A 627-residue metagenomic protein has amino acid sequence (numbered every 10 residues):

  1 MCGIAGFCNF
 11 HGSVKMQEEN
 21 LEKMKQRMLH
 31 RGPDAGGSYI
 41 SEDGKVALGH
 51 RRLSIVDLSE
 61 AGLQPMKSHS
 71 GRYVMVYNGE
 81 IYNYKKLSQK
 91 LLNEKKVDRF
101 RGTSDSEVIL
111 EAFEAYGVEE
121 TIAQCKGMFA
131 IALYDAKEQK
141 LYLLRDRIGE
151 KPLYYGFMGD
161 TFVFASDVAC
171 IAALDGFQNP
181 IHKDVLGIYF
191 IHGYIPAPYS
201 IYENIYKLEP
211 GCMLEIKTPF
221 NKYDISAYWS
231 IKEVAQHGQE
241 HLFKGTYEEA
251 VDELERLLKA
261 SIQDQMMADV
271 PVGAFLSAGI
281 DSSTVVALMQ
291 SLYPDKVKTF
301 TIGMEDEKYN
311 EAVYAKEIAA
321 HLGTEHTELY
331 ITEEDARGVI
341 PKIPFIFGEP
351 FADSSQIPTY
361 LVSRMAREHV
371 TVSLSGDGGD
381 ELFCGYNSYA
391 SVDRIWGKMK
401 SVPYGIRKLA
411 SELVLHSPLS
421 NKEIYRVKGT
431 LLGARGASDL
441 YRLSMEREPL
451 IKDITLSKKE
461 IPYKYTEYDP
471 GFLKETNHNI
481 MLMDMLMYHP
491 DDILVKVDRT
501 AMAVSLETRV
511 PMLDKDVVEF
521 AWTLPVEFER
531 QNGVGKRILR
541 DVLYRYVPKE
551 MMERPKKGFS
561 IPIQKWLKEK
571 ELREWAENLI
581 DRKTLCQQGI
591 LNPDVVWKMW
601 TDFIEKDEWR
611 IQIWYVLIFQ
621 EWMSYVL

Functional and structural regions predicted by a protein language model:
M1-F347, T359, S363, Y544-R545 (+4 more regions): Cysteine-centered catalytic environments shared across enzyme families
M1-I4, C8, K23, E42 (+6 more regions): Adenosyl-5′-phosphate
N83, L87, L382, H489: Short phosphate-engaging motifs
K90, L174, L382-G385, F520: Residues that scaffold the ATP/ADP-binding catalytic core of kinase and kinase-like folds
R147, L361-P418, Y488, L494-V517: Active-site adenylate/phosphate-handling loop in enzymes that bind or generate adenylated species
I191, M266, Q290, A320 (+9 more regions): Hydrophobic alpha-helix feature that most strongly marks membrane-spanning transmembrane helices and their immediate
P341-F345, R367, A390-S391, W566-K568: Short low-complexity, flexible loop/linker segments enriched in glycine and/or proline with clustered acidic
F351-D353: Acceptor-substrate binding/catalytic loop of class I
